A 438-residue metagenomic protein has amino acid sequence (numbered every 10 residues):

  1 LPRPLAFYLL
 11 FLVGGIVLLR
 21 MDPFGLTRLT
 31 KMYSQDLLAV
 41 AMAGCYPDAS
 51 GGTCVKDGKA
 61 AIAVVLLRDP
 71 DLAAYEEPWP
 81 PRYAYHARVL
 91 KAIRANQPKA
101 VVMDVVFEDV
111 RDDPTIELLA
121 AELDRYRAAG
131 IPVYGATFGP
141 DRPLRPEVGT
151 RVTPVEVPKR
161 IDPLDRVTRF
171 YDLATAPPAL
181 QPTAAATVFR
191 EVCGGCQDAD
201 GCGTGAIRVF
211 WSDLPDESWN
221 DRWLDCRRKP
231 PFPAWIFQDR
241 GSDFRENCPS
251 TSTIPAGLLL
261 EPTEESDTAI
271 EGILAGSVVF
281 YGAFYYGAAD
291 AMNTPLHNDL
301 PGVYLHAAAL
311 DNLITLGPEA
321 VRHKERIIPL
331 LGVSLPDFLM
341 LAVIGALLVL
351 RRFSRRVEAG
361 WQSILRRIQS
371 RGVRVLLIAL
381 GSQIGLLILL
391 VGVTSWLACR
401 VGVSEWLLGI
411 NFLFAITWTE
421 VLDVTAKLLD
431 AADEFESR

Functional and structural regions predicted by a protein language model:
L1-V343, L350-R351, T419, K427-R438: Flexible inter-domain connectors and hinge/loop segments
L9, V13, P318, A342-A346 (+4 more regions): Hydrophobic, lipid-facing residues on alpha-helical transmembrane segments of integral membrane proteins
Y134-G139, D172-L173, A359-S363, R367-R371 (+1 more regions): Repeat-unit-sized solenoid/scaffold elements
G332-M340, S370-A379, L407: Membrane-interface starts of transmembrane alpha-helices
I344-L389, V424-A431: Juxtamembrane interface at the cytosolic side of transmembrane helices
S382-A431: Membrane-embedded alpha-helical segments, specifically the hydrophobic cores of selected transmembrane helices
